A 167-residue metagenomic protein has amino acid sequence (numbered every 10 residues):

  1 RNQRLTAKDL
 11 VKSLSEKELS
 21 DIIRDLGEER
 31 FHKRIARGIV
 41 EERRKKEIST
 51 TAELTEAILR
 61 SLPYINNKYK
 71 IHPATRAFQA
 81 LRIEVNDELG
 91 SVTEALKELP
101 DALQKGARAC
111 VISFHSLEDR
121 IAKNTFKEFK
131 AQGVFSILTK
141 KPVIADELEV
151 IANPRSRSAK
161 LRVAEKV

Functional and structural regions predicted by a protein language model:
R1-V167: S-adenosyl-L-methionine-dependent methyltransferase catalytic core, i.e., the SAM/SAH-binding region
